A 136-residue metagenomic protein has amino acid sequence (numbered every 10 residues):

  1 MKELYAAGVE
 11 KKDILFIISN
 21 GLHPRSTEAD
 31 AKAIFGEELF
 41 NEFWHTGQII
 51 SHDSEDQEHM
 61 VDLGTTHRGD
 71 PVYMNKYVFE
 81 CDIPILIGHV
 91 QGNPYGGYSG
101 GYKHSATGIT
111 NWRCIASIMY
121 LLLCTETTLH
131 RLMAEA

Functional and structural regions predicted by a protein language model:
M1-K2, G100-H104: Short, solvent-exposed amphipathic alpha-helical segments in soluble enzyme and RNA/protein-processing domains
M1-V9: Histidine-anchored nucleotide/phosphate-binding helix
G8-K12, W44: Short helix-terminating capping/connector loops at secondary-structure junctions
K12-G21: Short internal beta-strands
S19-N20, H52-S54, I87-V90, G108 (+1 more regions): Fold-independent oxyanion-binding glycine-rich loops and adjacent beta-strand/coil segments at enzyme active sites
S26-Y98: An acidic, phosphate/nucleotide-engaging active-site surface
R68, Y77-F79, K103, T110 (+1 more regions): Short capping/connector residues at structural and topological boundaries
S105-A136: Extended, low-polarity segments enriched in aliphatic/aromatic residues
